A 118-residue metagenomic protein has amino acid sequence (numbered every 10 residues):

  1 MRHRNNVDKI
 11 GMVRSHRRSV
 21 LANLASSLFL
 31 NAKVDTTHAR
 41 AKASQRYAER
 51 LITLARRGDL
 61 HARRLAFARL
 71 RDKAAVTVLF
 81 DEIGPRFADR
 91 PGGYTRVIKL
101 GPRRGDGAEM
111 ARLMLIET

Functional and structural regions predicted by a protein language model:
M1-S19, N23-T118: Structured, basic alpha/beta domains of bacterial-type, RNA-associated proteins
